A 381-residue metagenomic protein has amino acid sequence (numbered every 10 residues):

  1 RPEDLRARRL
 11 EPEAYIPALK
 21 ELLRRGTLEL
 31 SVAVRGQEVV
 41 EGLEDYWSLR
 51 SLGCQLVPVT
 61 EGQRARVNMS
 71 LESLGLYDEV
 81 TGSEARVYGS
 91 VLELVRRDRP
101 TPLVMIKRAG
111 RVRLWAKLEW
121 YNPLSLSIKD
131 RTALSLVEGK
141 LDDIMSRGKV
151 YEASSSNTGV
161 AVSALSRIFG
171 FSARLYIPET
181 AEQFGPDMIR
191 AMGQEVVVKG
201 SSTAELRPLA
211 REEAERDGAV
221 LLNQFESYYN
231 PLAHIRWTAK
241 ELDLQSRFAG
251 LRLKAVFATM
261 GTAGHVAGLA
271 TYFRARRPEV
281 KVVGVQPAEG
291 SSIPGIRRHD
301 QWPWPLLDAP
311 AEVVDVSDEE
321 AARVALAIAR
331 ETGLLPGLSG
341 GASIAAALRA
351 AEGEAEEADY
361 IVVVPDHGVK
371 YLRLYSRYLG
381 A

Functional and structural regions predicted by a protein language model:
R1-D4, S31, K117, S317: Helix N-cap / beta->alpha transition motif
R1-L22, S291-P305: Active-site-proximal helix-loop elements at catalytic-domain edges
R6-E38, E44, R50: Short alpha-helix boundary/capping and kink motifs at helix termini
E13, L30-S31, L56-V57, R174 (+2 more regions): A local structural micro-motif
E21, S51, S135-G139: Residue-level signal for well-ordered alpha-helical scaffold segments within enzymatic catalytic domains
E29, G36-E79: Basic- and aromatic-enriched surface patches that contact anionic nucleotides/nucleic acids
L30-V34, V57, I144-E152: Short N-terminal amphipathic alpha-helices
M69-A381: PLP-dependent amino-acid enzyme catalytic core
